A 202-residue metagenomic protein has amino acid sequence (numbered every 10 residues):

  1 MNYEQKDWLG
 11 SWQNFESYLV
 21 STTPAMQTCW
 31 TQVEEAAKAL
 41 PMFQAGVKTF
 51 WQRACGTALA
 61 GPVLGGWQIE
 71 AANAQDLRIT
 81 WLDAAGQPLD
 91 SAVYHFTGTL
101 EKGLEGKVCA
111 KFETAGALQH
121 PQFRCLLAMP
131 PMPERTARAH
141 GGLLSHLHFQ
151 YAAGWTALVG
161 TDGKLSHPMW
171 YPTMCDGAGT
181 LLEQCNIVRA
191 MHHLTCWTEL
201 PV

Functional and structural regions predicted by a protein language model:
M1-Q13: N-terminal helix-cap/turn-to-beta initiation motif at the start of protein domains
Q5, T28-T31, P41, T49 (+3 more regions): Hydrophobic transmembrane signal anchors and adjacent membrane-proximal interface regions, especially in viral
S17-A45: Internal, charge-rich low-complexity segments
Y18, T22, Q44-C55, I187-A190: Short, Lys/Arg-enriched charge-dense amphipathic segments
E35-V63: Aromatic- and Gly/Pro-rich amphipathic surface segment
G61-V202: Calycin-type beta-barrel ligand-binding domains and close structural analogs
